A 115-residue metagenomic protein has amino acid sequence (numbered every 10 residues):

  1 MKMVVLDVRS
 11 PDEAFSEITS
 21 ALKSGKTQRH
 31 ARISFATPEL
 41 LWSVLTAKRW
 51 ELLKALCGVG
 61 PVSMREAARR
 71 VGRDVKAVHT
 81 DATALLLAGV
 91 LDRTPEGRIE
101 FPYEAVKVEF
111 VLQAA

Functional and structural regions predicted by a protein language model:
M1-A21: General nucleic-acid-binding
K23-E51: Short alpha-helical segments that sit at the start of domains
W42-T46, S63, P95-A115: Short, cationic-aromatic polyanion-contact patches
A47-P61: Short amphipathic alpha-helical interface segments
M64-R70: A short acidic, leucine-rich amphipathic alpha-helix
A67, V78, A82-L86: Basic amphipathic alpha-helical segments that dock to polyanions
L87-E96: A short, conserved structural fragment
